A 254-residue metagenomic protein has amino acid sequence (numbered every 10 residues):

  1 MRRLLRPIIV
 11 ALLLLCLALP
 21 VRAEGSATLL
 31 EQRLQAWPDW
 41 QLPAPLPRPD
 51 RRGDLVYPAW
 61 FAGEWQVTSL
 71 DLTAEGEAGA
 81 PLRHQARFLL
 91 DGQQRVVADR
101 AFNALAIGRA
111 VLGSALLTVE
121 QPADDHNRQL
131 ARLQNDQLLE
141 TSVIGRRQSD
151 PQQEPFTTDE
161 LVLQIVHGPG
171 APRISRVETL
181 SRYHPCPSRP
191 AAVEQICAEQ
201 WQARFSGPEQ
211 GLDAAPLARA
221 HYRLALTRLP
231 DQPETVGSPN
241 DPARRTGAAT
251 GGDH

Functional and structural regions predicted by a protein language model:
M1-L12: Bacterial N-terminal signal peptides that target proteins for export
A18-P20: N-terminal signal peptide c-region/cleavage motif recognized by signal peptidases
G25-A59, V67-G247, G251-H254: Soluble ligand-binding/transfer domains with enclosed cavities or grooves
E64: Mature N-terminal segment immediately following signal peptide/propeptide cleavage in secreted/periplasmic
